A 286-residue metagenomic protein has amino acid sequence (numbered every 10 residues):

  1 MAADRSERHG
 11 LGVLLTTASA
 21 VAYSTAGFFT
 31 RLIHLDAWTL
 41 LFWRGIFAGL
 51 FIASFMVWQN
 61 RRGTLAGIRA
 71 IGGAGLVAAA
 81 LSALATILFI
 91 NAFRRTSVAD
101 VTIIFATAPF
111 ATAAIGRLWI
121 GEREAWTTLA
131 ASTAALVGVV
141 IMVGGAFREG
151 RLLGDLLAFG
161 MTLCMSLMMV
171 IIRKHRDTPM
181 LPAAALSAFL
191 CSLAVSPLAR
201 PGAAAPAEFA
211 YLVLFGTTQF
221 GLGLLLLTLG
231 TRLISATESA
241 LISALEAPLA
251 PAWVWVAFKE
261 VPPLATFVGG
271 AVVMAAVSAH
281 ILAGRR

Functional and structural regions predicted by a protein language model:
M1-F42, I46, A80, L88 (+2 more regions): Glycine-/small-residue-enriched transmembrane alpha-helix faces in small-molecule transporters and effluxers
L11-S19, W43, R62-F89, S132 (+5 more regions): Loop-to-transmembrane-helix transition segments
S24, F28, A53, A79 (+9 more regions): Hydrophobic/small/kink-forming positions within alpha-helical transmembrane segments of polytopic membrane proteins
I33, L40, R44, A92 (+7 more regions): Hydrophobic/aromatic residues within transmembrane alpha-helices of multi-pass small-molecule transporters
L35-L84, A111-T112, C164-M168, A184-R200 (+1 more regions): Transmembrane alpha-helices of multi-pass small-molecule transport proteins
T39-L50, I90-G121, M161, T237-W255: Specific alpha-helical transmembrane segments that line the substrate/conduction pathway and gating interfaces
I52, M56, S82, E124-G144 (+4 more regions): Hydrophobic transmembrane alpha-helices of multi-pass small-molecule transport proteins
T102-T107, I171-L190, F220-V256: Helix-helix packing/entry segments at the starts of transmembrane helices
